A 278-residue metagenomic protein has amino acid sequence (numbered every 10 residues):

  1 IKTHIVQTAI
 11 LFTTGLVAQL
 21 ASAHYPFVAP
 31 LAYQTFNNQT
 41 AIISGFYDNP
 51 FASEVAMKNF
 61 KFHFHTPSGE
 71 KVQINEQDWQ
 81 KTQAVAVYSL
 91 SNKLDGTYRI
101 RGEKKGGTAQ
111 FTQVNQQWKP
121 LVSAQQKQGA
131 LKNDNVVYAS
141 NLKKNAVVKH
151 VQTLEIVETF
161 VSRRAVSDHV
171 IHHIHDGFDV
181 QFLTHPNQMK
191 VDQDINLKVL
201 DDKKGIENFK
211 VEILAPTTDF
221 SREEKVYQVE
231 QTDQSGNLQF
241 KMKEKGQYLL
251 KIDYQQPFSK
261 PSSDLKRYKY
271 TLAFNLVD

Functional and structural regions predicted by a protein language model:
H24-A41, G129-N196, L200-I206, T217-E223 (+1 more regions): Beta-strand-rich domain onsets/edges
H24-V87: Start-of-domain marker
A56-K58, K203-A215: Short, ordered, surface-exposed loop/turn motifs in non-cytosolic proteins
H63, S68-K71, K210-V229: Short amphipathic beta-strand segments in non-cytosolic proteins
T82-A86, Q228-G246: Glycine-centered loop-to-beta-strand initiation motif
G96-T108, Q247-Y254: Short, aromatic- and glycine-rich surface loops/edge beta-strands on solvent-exposed regions
K104-V114, Q256-S262: Short acidic/polar inter-strand loop motif in beta-rich domains
